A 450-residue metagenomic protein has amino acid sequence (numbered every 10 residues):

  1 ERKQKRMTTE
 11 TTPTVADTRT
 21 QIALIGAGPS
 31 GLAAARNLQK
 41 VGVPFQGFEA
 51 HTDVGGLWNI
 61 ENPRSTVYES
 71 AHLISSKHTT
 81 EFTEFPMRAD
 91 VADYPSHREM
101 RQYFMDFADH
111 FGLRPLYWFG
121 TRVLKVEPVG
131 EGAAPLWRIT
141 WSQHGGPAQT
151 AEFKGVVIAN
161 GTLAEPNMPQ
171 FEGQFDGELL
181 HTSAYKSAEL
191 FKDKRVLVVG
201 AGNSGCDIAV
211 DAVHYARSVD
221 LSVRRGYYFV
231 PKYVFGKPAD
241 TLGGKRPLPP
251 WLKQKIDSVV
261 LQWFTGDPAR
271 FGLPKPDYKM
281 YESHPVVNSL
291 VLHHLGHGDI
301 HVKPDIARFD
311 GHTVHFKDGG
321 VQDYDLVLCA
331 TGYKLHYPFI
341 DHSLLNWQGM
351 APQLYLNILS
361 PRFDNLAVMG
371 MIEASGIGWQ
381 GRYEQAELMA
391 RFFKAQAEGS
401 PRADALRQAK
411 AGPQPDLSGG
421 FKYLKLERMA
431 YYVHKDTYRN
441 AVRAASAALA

Functional and structural regions predicted by a protein language model:
E1-R6: Short, Lys/Arg-enriched N-terminal segments with co-localized hydrophobic residues within the first ~10-30 amino acids
T8-S70, P86-N203, D207-Y227, P231-Y233 (+2 more regions): Flavin (primarily FAD) cofactor-binding/catalytic cores of flavoenzymes
H72-S76: Flexible "cap/lid" subdomain of the alpha/beta-hydrolase fold that forms the substrate-access gate
T79-T80: Active-site segment of extracytoplasmic enzymes that catalyze sulfate/phosphate-ester chemistry
L180-S183, G412-D416: Non-catalytic, mobile gating and regulatory segments of ester bond hydrolases
G399-Q414: The conserved 3'-phosphoadenosine-5'-phosphosulfate
